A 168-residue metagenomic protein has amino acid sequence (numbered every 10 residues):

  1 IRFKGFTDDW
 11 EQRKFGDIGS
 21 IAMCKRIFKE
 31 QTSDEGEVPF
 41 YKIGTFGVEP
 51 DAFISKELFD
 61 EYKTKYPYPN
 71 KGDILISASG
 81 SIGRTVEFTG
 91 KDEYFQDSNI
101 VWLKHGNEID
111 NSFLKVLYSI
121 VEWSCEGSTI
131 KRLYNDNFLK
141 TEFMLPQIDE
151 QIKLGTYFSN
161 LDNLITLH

Functional and structural regions predicted by a protein language model:
I1-E11, N137, T141, Q147-H168: Amphipathic alpha-helical segments with low aromatic content
F3-K25: Non-catalytic DNA-recognition/assembly elements of restriction-modification systems
G16-G19, K29-D60: DNA target-recognition patches
K42-I43, F53, E57-S119, Y134: A short beta-sheet element
A52-S55, K131, L167-H168: Short, tandemly repeated low-complexity microdomains enriched for cysteine and small residues
A78, Y94-I100, S128-I152: A short glycine-rich beta-alpha junction/loop motif
E122-C125: A common structural junction motif
